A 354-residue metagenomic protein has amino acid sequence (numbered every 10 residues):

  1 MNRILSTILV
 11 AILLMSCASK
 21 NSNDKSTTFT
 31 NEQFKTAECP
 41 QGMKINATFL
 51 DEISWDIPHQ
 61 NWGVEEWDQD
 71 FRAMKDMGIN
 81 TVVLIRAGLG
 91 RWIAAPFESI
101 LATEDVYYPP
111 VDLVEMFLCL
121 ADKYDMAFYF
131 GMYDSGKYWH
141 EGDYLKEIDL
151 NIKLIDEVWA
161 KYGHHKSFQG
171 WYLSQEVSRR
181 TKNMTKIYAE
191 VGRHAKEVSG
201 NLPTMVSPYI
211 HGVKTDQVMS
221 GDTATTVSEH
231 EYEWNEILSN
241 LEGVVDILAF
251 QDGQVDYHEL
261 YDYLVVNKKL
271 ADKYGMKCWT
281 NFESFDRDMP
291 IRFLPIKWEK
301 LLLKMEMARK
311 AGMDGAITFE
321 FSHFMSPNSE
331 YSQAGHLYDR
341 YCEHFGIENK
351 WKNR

Functional and structural regions predicted by a protein language model:
M15-S16: C-terminal motif of bacterial Sec signal peptides marking the signal peptidase cleavage site
S26-G88: Boundary/entry segment of secreted carbohydrate-active catalytic domains
I53-W67, M74, R86-I93, I100-D112 (+7 more regions): Acidic-and-aromatic substrate-binding clefts and catalytic sites of carbohydrate-active enzymes
V64-G136, M184-M205, L264-N267: Aromatic-lined substrate-binding rim segments of carbohydrate-active enzymes
V82, A249-Y257, M276-R354: Substrate-binding cleft of secreted/luminal carbohydrate-active enzymes
Y108-Y124, D143-G170, H194, H230-E233 (+2 more regions): An active-site-proximal structural segment forming one wall of the substrate-binding cleft that immediately precedes
A127-I148, G170-E176, Y188-H230, I247-G253 (+2 more regions): Aromatic-lined carbohydrate-recognition surfaces of secreted/lumenal glycan-active proteins
Y138-F168, L173-N201, V206-P208, Y257-V266 (+2 more regions): Active-site cleft segment of glycoside hydrolase catalytic domains centered on the general acid/base Glu
